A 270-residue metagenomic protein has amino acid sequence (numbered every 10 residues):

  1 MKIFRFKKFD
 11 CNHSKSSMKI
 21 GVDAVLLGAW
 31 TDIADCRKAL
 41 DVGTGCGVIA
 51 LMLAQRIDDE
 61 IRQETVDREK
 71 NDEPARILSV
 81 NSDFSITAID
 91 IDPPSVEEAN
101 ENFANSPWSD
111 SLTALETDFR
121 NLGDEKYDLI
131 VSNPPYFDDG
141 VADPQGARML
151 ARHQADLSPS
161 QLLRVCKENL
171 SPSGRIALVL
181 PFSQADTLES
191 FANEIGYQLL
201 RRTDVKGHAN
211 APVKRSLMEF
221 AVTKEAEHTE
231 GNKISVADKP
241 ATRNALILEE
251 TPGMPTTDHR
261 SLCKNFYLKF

Functional and structural regions predicted by a protein language model:
M1-I33: Class I SAM-dependent transferase core
D10, S85, S111-T113, Q198-R201: Conserved beta-strand segments of alpha/beta enzyme cores
C11, S16, D156-V213: Conserved Class I SAM-dependent methyltransferase catalytic core
D23, A29-S132, D138-G140: Conserved SAM/SAH cofactor-binding pocket of Class I
L27, N133, L162, F220: Residue-level signal for inorganic ion chemistry
N100-E101, A142-P144, E189-A192: Short amphipathic alpha-helical segments
P134-Q161, V165: Mobile active-site "lid"/loop adjacent to the S-adenosyl-L-methionine
P212-F270: SAM/dcSAM-binding transferase cores
